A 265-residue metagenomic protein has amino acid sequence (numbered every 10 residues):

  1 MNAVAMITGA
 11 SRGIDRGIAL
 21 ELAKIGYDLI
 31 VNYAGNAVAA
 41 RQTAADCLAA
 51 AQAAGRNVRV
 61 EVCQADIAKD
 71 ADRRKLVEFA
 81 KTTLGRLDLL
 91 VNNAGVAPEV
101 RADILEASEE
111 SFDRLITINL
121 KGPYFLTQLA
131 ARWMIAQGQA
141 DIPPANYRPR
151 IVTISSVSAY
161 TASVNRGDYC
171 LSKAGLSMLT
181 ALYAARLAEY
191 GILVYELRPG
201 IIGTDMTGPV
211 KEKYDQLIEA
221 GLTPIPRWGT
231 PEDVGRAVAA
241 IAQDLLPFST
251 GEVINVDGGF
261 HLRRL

Functional and structural regions predicted by a protein language model:
S11-G13: Conserved glycine-rich cofactor-binding loop
R101, G221, A239, T250-L265: Short C-terminal tail/terminal secondary-structure segment of NAD(P)H-dependent dehydrogenase/reductase domains
R101-I104, S108-I116, E219: Substrate-binding pocket helix/loop in short-chain dehydrogenase/reductase
T127, S172-G175: Active-site helix of classical SDR
R132, A184-R186, P247: Alpha-helical segment proximal to the catalytic Tyr-Lys
S156: Residue(s) in the substrate-gating loop at a strand-loop-helix junction that position the organic substrate next
A188-L193, S249-G251: Short, small/polar-rich loop/turn modules that mediate ligand/substrate recognition or access, typified
